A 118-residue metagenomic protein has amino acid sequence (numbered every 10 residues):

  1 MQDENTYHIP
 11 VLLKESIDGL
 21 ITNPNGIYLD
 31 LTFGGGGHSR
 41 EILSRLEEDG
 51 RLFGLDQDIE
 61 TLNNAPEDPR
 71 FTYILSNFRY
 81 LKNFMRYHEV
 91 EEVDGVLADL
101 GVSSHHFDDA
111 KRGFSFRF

Functional and structural regions predicted by a protein language model:
M1-N23: Class I SAM-dependent methyltransferase Rossmann-like catalytic core, especially the SAM/SAH-binding loop
D3-E4, H38, M85, H106-A110: Short, functionally important structural connectors and interaction interfaces within domains
V11, E15, P24-Y87, D94 (+2 more regions): SAM cofactor-binding core of SAM-dependent methyltransferases, primarily the Rossmann-like beta-alpha-beta module
G19, R45, G113: Conserved helix-to-beta-strand junction in the class I
V93-A98, V102-F118: A mobile, often basic/glycine-rich helix-loop segment that functions as the active-site lid/recognition loop
